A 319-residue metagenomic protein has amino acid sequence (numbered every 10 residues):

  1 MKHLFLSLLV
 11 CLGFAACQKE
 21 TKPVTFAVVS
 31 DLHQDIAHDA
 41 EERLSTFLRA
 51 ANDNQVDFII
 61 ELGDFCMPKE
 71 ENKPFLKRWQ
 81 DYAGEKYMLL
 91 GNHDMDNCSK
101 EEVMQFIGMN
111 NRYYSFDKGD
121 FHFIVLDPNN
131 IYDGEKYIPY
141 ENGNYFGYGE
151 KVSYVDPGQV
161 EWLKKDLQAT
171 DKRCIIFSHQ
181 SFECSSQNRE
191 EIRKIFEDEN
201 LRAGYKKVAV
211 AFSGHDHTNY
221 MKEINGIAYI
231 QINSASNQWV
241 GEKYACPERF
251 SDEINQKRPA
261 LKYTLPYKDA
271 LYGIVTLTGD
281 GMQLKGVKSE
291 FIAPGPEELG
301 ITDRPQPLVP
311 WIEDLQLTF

Functional and structural regions predicted by a protein language model:
L4-G13: Sec-dependent N-terminal signal peptides
A16-P74: N-terminal active-site segment of His-dependent metallophosphoesterases
F26, I59, F123, C174-I175: Hydrophobic beta-strand anchors of alpha/beta hydrolase catalytic cores
D31, G63-D64, G91-N92, H179 (+1 more regions): Active-site glycine-centered loops adjacent to acidic/histidine catalytic or metal-binding residues that shape
E70-K164, E191-V208, T218, K222-K262 (+2 more regions): Extended active-site neighborhood of metal-dependent phosphoesterases/phosphodiesterases
P128, F177-F182, H215-D216, V287-K288: Short, well-ordered beta-to-alpha junction loops that form the rim of enzyme active sites and present histidine/acidic
K165-C184: Short acidic, glycine-rich surface-loop motifs adjacent to enzyme active sites
N255-F319: A short C-terminal boundary segment appended to hydrolase-like catalytic domains
